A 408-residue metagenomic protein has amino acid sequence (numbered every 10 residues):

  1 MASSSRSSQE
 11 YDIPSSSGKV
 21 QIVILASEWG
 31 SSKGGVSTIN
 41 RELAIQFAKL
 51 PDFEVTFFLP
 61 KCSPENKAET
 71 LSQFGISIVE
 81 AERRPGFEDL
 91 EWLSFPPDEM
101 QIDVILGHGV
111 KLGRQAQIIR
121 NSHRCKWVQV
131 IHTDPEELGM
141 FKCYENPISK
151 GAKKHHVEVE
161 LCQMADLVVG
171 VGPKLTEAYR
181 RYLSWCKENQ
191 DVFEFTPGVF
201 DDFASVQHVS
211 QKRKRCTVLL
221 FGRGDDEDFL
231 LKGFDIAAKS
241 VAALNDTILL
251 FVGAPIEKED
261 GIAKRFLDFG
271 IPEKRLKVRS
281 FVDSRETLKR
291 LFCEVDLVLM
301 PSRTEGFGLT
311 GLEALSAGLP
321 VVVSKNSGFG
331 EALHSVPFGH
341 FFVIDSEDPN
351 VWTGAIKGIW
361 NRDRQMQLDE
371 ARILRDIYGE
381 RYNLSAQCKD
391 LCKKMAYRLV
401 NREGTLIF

Functional and structural regions predicted by a protein language model:
S3-K19, L25-K33, R41-E88, A254-G261: N-terminal strand-loop element at the rim of the active site of nucleotide-sugar-dependent glycosyltransferases
L25, S210-L244, L250: Conserved donor-binding/catalytic core segment of Leloir-type glycosyltransferases
G107-L112, I131: Short His-centered aromatic/hydrophobic patch
I148-D191, V199-D201, D260: A short, active-site helix/loop in glycosyltransferases that binds the activated sugar's phosphate group
F251-G253, G261-E286: Nucleotide-activated donor-binding/catalytic signature segment of Leloir-type glycosyltransferases, i.e., the conserved
R290-V295: Short alpha-helical donor nucleotide-sugar binding micro-motif in glycosyltransferases
R303: Aromatic "clamp/platform" in nucleotide-sugar-dependent glycosyltransferases that forms part of the donor/acceptor
E331-G358: Change "using UDP/GDP/dTDP sugars" to "using nucleotide sugars
